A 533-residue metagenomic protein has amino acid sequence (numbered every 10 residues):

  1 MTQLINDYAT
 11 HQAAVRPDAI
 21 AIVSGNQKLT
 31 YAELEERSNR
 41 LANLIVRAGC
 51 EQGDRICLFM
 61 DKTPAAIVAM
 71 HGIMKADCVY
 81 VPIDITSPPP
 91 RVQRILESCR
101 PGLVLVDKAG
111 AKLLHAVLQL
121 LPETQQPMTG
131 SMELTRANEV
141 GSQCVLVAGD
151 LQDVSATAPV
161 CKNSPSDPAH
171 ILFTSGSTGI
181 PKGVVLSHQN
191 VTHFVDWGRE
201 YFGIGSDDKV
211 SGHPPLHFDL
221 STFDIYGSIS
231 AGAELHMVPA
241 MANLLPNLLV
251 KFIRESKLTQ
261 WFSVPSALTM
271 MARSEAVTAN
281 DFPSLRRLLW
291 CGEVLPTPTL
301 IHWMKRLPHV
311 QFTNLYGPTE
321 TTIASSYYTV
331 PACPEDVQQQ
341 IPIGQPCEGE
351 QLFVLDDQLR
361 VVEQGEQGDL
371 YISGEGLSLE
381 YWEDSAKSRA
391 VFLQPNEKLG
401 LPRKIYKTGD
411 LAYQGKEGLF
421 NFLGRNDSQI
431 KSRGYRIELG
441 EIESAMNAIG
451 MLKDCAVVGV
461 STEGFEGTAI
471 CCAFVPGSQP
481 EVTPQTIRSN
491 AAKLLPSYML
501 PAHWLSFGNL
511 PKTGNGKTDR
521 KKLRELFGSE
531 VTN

Functional and structural regions predicted by a protein language model:
M1-L4, P89, V104-C161, V191 (+2 more regions): AMP-dependent adenylate-forming
M1-M132, E139-I171, L186, H193 (+4 more regions): AMP-binding/adenylate-forming domain of the ANL superfamily
T2, M60-P64, C78-E97, K108-L113 (+6 more regions): ATP-dependent adenylate-forming carboxylate-activation enzymes
Y8, V23, R55-F59, I67-M74 (+12 more regions): Short, well-ordered beta-strand segments
M60-T63, D84, I204, P214-S221 (+2 more regions): Conserved AMP-binding
I171-V184: Conserved adenylation A10 loop of the ANL superfamily
K182-S211, D219-T259: Conserved AMP-binding/adenylation subdomain of ANL enzymes
S230-A233, L258-F262, A272-Q338, P342 (+1 more regions): Gly/Ser/Thr-rich phosphate-binding loop
